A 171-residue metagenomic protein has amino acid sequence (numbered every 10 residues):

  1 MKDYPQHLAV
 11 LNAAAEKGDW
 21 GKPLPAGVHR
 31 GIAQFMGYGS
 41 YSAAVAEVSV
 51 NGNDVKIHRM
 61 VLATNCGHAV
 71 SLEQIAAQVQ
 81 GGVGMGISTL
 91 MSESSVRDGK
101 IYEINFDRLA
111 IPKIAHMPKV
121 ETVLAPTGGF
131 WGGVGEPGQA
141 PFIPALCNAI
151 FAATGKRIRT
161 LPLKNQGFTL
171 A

Functional and structural regions predicted by a protein language model:
M1-A171: Cofactor-binding beta-sheet edge motifs in enzyme active sites
